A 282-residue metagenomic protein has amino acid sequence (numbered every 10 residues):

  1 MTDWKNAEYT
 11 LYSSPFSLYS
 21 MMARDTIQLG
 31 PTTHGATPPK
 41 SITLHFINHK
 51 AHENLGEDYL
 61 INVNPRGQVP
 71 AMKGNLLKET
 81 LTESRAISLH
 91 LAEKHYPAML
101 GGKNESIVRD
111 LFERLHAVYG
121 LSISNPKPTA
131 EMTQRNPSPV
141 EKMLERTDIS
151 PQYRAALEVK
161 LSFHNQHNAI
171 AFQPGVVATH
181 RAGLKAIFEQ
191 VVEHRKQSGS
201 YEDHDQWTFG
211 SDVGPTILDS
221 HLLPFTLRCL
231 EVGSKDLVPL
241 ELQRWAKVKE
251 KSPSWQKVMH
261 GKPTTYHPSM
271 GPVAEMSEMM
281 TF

Functional and structural regions predicted by a protein language model:
M1-R154: GST-like domain detector, emphasizing the conserved glutathione-binding G-site in the N-terminal thioredoxin-like
T2-F16, M22, H49-L55, E189 (+1 more regions): C-terminal or late-domain output modules
T32-P39, I170, E250-P253: Structural alpha-beta junctions
H34, H45, H49-H52, H90 (+11 more regions): Histidine (H) residue identity feature
L44-N48, D58, E83, N168-Q173 (+2 more regions): Poly-acidic low-complexity segments
Y96-I107, P128, A156-H164, Q256-E275: A short, terminal or domain-edge coil/loop segment
E105-E113, H180-L184, P268-F282: Short flexible/disordered coil segments
G120-K247: GST-like fold's C-terminal all-alpha helical module
